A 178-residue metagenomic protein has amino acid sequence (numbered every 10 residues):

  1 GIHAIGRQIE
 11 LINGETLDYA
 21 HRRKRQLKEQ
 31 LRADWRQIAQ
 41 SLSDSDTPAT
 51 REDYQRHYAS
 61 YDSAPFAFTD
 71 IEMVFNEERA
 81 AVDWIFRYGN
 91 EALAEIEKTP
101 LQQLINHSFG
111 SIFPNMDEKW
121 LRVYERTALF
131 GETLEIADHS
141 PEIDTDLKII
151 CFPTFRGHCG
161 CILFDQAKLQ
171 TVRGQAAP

Functional and structural regions predicted by a protein language model:
G1-P48: Basic, polyanion-interacting recognition surfaces, primarily in bacterial LytTR/OmpR-type DNA-binding effector domains
I5, L147-F155, I162-F164: PAS-family sensory domains
R7, I71, P141, C151-T154: Output-coupling edge of small sensory domains
L42-P48, F155-A177: Sensory coupling linkers of modular signal transduction proteins
D46-V74, V172-P178: PAS/LOV and related PAS-like sensory modules
R79-A81, L93-L104: PAS/PAS-like sensory domain cap-loop motif
F86-A94: N-terminal capping loop/helix in small sensory signaling domains highlighted by a polar->aromatic N-x2-3-F motif
I112-H139: Terminal output helix/cap of sensory domains in signal transduction proteins
